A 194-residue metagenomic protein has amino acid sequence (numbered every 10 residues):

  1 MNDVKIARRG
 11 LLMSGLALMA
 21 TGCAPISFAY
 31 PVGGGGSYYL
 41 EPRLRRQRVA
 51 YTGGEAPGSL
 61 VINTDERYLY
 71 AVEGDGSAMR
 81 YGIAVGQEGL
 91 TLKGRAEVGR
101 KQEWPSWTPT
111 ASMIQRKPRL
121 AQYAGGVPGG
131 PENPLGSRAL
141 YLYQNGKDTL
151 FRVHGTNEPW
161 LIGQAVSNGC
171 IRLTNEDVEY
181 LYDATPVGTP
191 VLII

Functional and structural regions predicted by a protein language model:
M1-G22: N-terminal secretory signal peptides and thylakoid transit peptides that target proteins across membranes
C23-L40: Bacterial Sec signal peptide processing site at the extreme N-terminus
L44-S59, T64, M79-V85, Q122-G126: N-terminal post-signal-peptidase region of extra-cytosolic proteins
G76-E88, M113-I114: Short Gly/aromatic-enriched secondary-structure transition segments
V85-G89, K93-Q102, P109: Electropositive
G89-R95, S112, R116-I194: Exported/periplasmic cell-wall-interacting domains
